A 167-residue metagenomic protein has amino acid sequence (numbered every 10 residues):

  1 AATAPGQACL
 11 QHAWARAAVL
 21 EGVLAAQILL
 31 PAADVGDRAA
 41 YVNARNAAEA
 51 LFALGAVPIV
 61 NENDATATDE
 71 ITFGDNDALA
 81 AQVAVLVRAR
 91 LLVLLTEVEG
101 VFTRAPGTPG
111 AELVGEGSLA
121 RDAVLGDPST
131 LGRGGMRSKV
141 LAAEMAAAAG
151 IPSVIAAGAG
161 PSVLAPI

Functional and structural regions predicted by a protein language model:
A1-P152, G158-A159: Nucleotide/pyrophosphate-binding catalytic subdomain
S162-I167: Active-site loop ensemble at the mouth of alpha/beta enzyme cores that anchors a bound cofactor
